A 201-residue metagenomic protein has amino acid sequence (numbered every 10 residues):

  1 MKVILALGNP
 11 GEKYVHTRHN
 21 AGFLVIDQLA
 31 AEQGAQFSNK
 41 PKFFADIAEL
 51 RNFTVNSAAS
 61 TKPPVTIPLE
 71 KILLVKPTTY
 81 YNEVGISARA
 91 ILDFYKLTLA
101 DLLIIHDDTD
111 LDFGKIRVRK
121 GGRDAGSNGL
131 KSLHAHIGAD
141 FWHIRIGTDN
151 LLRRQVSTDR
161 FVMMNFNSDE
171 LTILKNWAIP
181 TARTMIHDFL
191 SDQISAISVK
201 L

Functional and structural regions predicted by a protein language model:
K2-G121, K131, A135-W142, L151-S157 (+1 more regions): Nucleotide and nucleotide-moiety/phosphate-recognizing core
G126-G129: Hydrophobic alpha-helical segments within soluble ligand-binding/sensing domains
